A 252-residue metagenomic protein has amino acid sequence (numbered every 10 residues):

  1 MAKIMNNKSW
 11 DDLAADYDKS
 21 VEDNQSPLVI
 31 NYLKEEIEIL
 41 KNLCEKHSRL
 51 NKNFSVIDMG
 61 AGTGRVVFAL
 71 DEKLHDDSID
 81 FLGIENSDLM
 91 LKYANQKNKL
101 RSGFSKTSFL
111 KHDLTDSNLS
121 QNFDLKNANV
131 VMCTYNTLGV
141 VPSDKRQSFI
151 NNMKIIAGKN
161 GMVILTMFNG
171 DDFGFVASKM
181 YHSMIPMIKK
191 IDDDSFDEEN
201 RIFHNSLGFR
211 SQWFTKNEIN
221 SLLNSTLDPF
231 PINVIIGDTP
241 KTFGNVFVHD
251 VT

Functional and structural regions predicted by a protein language model:
M1-N51, A69: Conserved class I S-adenosyl-L-methionine
G60-G64: Class I SAM-dependent methyltransferase "Motif I" SAM/SAH-binding loop
V67-S117: Class I SAM-dependent methyltransferase SAM/SAH-binding core
S120-V130: A short acidic, Gly/Pro-enriched loop at the edge of an enzyme's catalytic core that lines a small-molecule cofactor
N129-D144: A short SAM/SAH-binding and catalytic strip from SAM-dependent methyltransferases
Q147-K159: A short glycine-rich, Lys/Arg-flanked "PGG" loop and its adjoining helix->strand segment in the class I
L165-L223, N233-I235: SAM-dependent methyltransferase
D238-T252: Core SAM-dependent methyltransferase catalytic element
